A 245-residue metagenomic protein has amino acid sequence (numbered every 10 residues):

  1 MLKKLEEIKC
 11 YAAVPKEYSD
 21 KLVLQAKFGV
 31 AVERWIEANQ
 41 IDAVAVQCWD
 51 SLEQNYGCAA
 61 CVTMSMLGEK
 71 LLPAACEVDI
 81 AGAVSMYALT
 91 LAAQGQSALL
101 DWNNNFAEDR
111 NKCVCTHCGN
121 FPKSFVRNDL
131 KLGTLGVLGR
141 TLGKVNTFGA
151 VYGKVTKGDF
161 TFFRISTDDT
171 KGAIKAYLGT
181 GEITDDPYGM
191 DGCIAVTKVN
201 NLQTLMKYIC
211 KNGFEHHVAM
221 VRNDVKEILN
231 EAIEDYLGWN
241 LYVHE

Functional and structural regions predicted by a protein language model:
M1-G57: A charged, amphipathic alpha-helical module
P15-L22, R34, A74-V78, V218-R222: Hydrophobic alpha-helical scaffolding
V23, K27-A31, N39, D79-V84 (+1 more regions): Conserved active-site and cofactor/substrate-binding residues in soluble primary-metabolism enzymes
A43-V46, A98-D101, V243-H244: General beta-strand structural signal in soluble alpha/beta enzymes
N55-A60, R110-V114: Short acidic, glycine/serine/threonine-rich loops at helix termini
G57-A74: A short, gly/pro- and small-residue-rich
L71-Y188: C-terminal catalytic subdomain
L142-E245: Extended hydrophobic packing segments that form well-structured cores
